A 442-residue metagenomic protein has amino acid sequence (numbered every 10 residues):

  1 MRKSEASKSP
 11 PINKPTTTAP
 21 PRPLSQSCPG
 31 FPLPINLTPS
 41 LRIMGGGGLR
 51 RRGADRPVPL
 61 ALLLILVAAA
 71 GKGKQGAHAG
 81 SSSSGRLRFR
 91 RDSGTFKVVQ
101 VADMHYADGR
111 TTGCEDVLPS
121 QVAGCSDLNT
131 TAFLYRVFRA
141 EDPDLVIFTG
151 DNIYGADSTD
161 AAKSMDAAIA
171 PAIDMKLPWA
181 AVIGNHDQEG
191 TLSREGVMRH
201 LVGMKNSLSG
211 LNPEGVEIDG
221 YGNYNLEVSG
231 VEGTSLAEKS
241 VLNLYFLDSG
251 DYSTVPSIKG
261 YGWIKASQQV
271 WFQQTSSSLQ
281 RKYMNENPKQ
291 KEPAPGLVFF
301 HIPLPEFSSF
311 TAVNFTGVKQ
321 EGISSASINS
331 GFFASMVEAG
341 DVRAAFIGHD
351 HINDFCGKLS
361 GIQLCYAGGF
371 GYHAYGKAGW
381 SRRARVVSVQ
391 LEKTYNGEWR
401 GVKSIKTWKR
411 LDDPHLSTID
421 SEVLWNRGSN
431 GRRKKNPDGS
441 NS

Functional and structural regions predicted by a protein language model:
A54-K72: Cleavable N-terminal signal peptides of Sec/SRP-targeted secreted and luminal proteins
A70-K163, A167: N-terminal active-site segment of His-dependent metallophosphoesterases
K74-R90, S164-K291, A384-Q390: Extended active-site neighborhood of metal-dependent phosphoesterases/phosphodiesterases
G76, S84-L87, D92, V101 (+4 more regions): Binuclear metal-dependent phosphoesterase catalytic core
T95-D108, V241-D251, L297-F300, I362-G369: Active-site-proximal beta-strand elements of phosphoester/diester hydrolases
D103, L134, V146, D151 (+6 more regions): Divalent metal-coordination and catalytic microenvironments
A107-R110, Y154-D157, A181-L192, Y252-V255 (+4 more regions): Active-site environment of divalent metal-dependent phosphoester hydrolases
E141-L145, A237-K239, N243-F246, T254-D354: His/acidic metal-ligating clusters that form di-metal
